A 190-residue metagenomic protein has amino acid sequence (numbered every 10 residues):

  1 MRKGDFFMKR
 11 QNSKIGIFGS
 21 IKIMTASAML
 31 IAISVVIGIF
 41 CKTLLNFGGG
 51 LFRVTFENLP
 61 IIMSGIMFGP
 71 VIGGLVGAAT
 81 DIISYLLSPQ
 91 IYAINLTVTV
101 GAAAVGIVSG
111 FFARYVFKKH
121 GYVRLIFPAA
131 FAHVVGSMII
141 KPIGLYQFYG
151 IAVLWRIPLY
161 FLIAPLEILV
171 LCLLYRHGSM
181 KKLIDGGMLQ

Functional and structural regions predicted by a protein language model:
M1-Q190: Loop-helix junctions at membrane interfaces
